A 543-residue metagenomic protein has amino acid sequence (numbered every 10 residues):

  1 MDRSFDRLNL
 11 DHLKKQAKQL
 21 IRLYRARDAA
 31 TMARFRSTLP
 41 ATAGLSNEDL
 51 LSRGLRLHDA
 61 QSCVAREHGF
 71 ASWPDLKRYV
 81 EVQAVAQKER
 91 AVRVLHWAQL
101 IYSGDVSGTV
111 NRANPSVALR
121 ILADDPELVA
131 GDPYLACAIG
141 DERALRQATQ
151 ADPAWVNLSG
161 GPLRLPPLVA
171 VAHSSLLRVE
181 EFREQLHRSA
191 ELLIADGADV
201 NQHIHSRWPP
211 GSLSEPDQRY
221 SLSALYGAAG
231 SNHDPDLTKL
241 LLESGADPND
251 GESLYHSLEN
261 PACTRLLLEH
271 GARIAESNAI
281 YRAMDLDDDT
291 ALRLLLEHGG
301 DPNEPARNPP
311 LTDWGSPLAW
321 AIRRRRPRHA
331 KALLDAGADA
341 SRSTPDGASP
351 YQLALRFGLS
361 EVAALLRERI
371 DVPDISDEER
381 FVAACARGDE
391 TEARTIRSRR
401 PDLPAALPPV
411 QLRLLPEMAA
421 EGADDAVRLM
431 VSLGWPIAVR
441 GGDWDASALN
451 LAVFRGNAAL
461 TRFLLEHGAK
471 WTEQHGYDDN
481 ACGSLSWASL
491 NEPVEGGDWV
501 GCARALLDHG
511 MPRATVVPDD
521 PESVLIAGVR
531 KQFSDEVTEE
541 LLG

Functional and structural regions predicted by a protein language model:
M1-L119, I139: Intrinsically disordered, low-complexity eukaryotic regions enriched in glycine, serine and charged residues
R90-V106, L128-C137, N157-L177, H203-A229 (+9 more regions): Ankyrin-repeat boundary/"N-cap" motif
S103-N111, S174-R188, A229-D234, L490-G501: Short coil/turn connectors between adjacent alpha-helices in alpha-solenoid helical repeat scaffolds
N111-A123, I204-G211, T264, G358-S360 (+2 more regions): Repeat-mediated protein-protein interaction surfaces in helical alpha-solenoids
V117, A144, Q185-S189, D236-L237 (+10 more regions): Conserved ankyrin/ankyrin-like repeat signature
A118-P126, Q147-W155, R188-D199, K239-A246 (+8 more regions): Ankyrin repeat domain, specifically the short helix-to-loop turn at the C-terminus of the second helix of each repeat
G140, Q185, N232-H233, D287 (+6 more regions): Ankyrin-repeat intra-repeat helix-capping/turn positions
S343-I370, A488, V500-D508, P512-G543: Leucine-rich solenoid repeat scaffolds
